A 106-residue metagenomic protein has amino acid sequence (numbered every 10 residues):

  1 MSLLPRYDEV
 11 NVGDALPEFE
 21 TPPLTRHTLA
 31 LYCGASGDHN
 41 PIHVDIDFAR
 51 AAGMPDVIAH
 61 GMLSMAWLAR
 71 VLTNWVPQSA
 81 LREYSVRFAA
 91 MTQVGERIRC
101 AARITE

Functional and structural regions predicted by a protein language model:
M1-V57: Catalytic strand-loop segment that frames the active site of acyl-thioester-processing enzymes
L3, N11, V76-Q78, T92: Generic marker of residues within folded, mature protein domains
Y32, S36-P41, P55-L81: Active-site helix/loop of acyl-thioester processing domains in fatty-acid/polyketide metabolism, spanning hotdog-fold
A80-E106: Hydrophobic beta-sheet segments that form the core/acyl-binding groove of ACP/CoA-dependent acyl-chain-processing
